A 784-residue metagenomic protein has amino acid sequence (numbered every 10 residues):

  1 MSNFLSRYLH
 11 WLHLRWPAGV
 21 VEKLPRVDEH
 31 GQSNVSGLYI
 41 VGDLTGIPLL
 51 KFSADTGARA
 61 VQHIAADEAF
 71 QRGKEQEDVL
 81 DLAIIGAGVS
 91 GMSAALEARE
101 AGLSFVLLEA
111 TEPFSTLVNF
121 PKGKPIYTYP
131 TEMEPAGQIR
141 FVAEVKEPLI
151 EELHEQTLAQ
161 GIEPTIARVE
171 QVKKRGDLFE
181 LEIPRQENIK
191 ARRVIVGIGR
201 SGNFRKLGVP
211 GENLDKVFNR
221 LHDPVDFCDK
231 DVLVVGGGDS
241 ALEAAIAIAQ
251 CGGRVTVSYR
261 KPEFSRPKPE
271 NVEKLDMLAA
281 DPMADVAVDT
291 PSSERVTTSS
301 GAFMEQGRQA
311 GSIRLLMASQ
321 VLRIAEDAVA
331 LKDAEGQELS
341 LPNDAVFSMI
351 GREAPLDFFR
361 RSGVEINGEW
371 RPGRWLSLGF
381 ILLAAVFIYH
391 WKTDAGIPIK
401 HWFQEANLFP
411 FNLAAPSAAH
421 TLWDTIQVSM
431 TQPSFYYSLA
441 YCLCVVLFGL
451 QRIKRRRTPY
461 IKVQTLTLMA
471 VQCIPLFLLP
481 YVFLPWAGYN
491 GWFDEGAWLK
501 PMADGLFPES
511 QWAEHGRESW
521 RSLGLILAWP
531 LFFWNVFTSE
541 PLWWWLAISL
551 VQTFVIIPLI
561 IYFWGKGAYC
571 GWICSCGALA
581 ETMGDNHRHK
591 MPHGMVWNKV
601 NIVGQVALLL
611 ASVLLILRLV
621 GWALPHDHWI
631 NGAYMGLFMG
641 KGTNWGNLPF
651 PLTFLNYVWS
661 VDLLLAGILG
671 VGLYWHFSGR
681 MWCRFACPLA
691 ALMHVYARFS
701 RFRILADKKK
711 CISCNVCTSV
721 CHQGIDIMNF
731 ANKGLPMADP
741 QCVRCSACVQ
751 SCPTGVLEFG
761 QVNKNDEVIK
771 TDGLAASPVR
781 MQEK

Functional and structural regions predicted by a protein language model:
S2, Y8-L9, P125, P130 (+4 more regions): A Rossmann-like FAD-binding core segment of flavoenzymes
L12-Y39: FAD-binding beta-loop-beta segment adjacent to the flavin cofactor pocket
G19-P25, D177-F179, N213-R220, D327-K332: Short gly/ser/thr-rich secondary-structure transition/capping motifs
V20, N34, E109-A136: Flavin (FAD/FMN) cofactor-binding and adjacent substrate-gating region of FAD-dependent oxidoreductase domains
E29-A110, R220-E270, G336, R352-R361 (+2 more regions): Rossmann-like dinucleotide/flavin-binding elements
I40, P164, V196, L315-M317 (+3 more regions): A structural signal for the hydrophobic beta-strands that form the central parallel beta-sheet of Rossmann-like
G199-R200, D333, G351-R352, H722 (+1 more regions): Short glycine-/small-residue-rich Rossmann-like dinucleotide-binding loops
I366-L735, P740-Q741, A747-K784: Non-ligating segments of multi-cofactor redox enzymes
